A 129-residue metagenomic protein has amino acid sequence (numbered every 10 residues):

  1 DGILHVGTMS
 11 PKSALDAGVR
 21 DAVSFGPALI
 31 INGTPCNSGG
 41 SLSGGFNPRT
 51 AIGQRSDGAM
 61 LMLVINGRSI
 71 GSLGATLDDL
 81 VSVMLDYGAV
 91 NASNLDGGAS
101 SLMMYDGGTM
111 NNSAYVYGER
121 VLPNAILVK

Functional and structural regions predicted by a protein language model:
D1-K129: Gly/Ser/Thr/Pro-rich low-complexity, intrinsically disordered segments
